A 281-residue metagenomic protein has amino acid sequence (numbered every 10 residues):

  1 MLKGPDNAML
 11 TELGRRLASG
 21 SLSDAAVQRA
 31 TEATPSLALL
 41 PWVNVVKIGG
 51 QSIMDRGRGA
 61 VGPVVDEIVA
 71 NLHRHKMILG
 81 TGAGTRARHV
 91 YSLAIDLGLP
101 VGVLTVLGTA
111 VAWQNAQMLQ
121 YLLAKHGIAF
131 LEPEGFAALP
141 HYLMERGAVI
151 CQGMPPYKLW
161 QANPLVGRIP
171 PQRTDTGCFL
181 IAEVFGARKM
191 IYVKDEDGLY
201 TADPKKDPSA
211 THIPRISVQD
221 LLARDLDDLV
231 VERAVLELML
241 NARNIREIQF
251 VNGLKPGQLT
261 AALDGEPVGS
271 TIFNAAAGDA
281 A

Functional and structural regions predicted by a protein language model:
L2-A281: C-terminal catalytic "cap/lid" subdomain
